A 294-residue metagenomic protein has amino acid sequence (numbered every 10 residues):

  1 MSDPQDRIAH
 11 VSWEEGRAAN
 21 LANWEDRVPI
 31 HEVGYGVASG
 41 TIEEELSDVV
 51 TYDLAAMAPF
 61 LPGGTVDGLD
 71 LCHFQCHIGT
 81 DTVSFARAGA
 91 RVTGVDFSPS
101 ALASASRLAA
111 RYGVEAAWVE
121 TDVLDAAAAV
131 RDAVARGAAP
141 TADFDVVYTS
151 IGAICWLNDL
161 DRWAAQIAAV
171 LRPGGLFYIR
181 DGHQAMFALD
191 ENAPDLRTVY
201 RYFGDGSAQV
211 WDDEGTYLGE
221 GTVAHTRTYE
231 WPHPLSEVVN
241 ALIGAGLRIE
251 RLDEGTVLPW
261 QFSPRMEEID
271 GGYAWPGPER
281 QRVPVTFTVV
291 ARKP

Functional and structural regions predicted by a protein language model:
M1-G40: N-terminal, positively charged/glycine-rich alpha-helical extensions of SAM-dependent methyltransferases
G36-L69: Conserved alpha-helix/loop element of class I SAM-dependent methyltransferases that forms part of the SAM/SAH-binding
L69-A129: Class I SAM-dependent methyltransferase SAM/SAH-binding core
A128-V147: A short acidic, Gly/Pro-enriched loop at the edge of an enzyme's catalytic core that lines a small-molecule cofactor
D145-D161: A short SAM/SAH-binding and catalytic strip from SAM-dependent methyltransferases
D161-L176: A short glycine-rich, Lys/Arg-flanked "PGG" loop and its adjoining helix->strand segment in the class I
L176-T216: Conserved class I S-adenosyl-L-methionine
T228-L252: Short alpha-helix
